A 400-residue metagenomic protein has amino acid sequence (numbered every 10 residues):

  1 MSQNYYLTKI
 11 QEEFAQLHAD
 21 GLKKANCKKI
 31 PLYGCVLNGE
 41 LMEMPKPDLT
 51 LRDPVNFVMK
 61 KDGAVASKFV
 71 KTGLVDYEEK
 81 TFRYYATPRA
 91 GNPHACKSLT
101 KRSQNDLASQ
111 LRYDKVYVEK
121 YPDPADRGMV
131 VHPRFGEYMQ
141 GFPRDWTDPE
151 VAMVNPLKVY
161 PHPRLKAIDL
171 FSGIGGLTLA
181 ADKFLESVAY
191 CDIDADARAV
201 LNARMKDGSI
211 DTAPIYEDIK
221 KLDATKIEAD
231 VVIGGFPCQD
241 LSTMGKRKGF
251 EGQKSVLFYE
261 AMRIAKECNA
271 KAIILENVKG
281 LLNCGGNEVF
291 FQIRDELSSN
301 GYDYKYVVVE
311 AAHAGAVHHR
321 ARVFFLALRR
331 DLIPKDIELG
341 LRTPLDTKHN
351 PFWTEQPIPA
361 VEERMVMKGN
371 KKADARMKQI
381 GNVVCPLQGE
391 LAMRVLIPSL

Functional and structural regions predicted by a protein language model:
M1-P161: Feature marking protein-protein/ligand interface regions
Y6-L17, L22-K29, G34-L37, L41-T50 (+1 more regions): C-terminal substrate-recognition regions of SAM-dependent nucleic acid methyltransferases
P156, F184, K206-D207, K248-G252 (+2 more regions): Glycine-rich, phosphate-binding/catalytic loops in enzymes
Y160-L165, E228: Short helix-loop-beta connector
A167-K220: SAM cofactor-binding core of SAM-dependent methyltransferases, primarily the Rossmann-like beta-alpha-beta module
L179-K183, A203, R263-K266, D295 (+2 more regions): Short, well-ordered alpha-helices that flank and scaffold nucleotide-derived cofactor binding pockets
K221-V231, Q239-P386: Class I S-adenosyl-L-methionine
F236: Glycine-rich, N-terminal phosphate-binding loop of Rossmann-like dinucleotide-binding domains
